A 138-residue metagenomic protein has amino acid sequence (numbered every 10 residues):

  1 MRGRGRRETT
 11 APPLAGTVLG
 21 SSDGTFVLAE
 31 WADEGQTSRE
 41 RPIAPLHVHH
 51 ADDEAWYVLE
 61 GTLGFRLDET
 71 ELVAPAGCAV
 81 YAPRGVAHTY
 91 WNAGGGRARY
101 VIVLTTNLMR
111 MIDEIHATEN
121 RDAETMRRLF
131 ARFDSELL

Functional and structural regions predicted by a protein language model:
R7-T9, E69-A87: Short acidic-glycine-tyrosine-enriched beta hairpin
T9-L46, D52-D53: A short glycine-rich, His/Asp/Glu-containing loop-to-beta-strand
S21, A51, V58, P83-G85 (+1 more regions): A short, compositionally biased micro-patch
G24-T25, E34-R39, T62, E71 (+1 more regions): Short, charged/polar surface micro-motifs in flexible loops or helix N-caps
E30-E34, V48-R66, V103: Short, conserved beta-strand element in jelly-roll/cupin
A55, T62-G64, E71, A87 (+1 more regions): Structural motif
F65-R66, A82, H88-G94, Y100-I102: Short beta-strand His + acidic residue motifs that chelate non-heme Fe in jelly-roll/DSBH and cupin folds
A93-L138: Double-stranded beta-helix
